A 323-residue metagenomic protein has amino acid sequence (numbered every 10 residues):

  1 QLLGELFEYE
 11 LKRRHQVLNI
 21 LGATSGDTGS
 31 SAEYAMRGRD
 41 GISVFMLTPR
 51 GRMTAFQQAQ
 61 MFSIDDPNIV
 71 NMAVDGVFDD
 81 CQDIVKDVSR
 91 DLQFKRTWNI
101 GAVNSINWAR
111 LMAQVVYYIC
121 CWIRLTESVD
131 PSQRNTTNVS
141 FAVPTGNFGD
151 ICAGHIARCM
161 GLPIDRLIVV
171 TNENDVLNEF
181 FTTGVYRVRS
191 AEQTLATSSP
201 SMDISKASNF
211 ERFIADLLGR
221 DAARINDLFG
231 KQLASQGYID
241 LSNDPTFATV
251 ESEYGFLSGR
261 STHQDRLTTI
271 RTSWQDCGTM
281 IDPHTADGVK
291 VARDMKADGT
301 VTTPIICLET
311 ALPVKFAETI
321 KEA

Functional and structural regions predicted by a protein language model:
Q1-A323: PLP-dependent amino-acid enzyme catalytic core
